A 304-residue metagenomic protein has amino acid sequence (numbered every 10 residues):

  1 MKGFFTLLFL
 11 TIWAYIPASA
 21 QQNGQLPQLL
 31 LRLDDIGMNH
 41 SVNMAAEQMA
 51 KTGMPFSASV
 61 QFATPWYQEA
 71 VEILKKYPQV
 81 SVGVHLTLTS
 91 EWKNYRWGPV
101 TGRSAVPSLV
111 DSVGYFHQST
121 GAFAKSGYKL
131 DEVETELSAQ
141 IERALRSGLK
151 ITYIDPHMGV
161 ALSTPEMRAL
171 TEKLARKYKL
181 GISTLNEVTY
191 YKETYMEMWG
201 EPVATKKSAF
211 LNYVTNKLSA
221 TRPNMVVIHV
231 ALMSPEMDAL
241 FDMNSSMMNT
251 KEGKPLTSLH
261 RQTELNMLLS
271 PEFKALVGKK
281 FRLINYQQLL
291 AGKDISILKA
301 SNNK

Functional and structural regions predicted by a protein language model:
M1-G24: Bacterial Sec-dependent N-terminal signal peptides
G24-K93: Active-site beta->alpha N-cap acidic-glycine motif
L29-D34, F56-V60, V82-L86, I154 (+6 more regions): Hydrophobic faces of well-ordered beta-strands that scaffold small-molecule active sites in alpha/beta enzyme cores
I36, A63, H85-E91, H157-G159 (+4 more regions): Active-site beta-loop-alpha junctions enriched in small/polar residues
A46-T52, Q68-S81, G98-D111, L145-R146 (+1 more regions): Acidic (Asp/Glu)-rich catalytic clusters
R96-A124, D242-P255: Active-site gating loops and adjacent loop-to-helix segments of metal-dependent hydrolytic enzymes
L130-S208, N212, S219: Catalytic domains of cell-wall/extracellular-matrix polysaccharide-remodeling enzymes, centered on de-N-acetylation
I182-L185, S246-K304: C-terminal domain-boundary segment and adjacent tail
